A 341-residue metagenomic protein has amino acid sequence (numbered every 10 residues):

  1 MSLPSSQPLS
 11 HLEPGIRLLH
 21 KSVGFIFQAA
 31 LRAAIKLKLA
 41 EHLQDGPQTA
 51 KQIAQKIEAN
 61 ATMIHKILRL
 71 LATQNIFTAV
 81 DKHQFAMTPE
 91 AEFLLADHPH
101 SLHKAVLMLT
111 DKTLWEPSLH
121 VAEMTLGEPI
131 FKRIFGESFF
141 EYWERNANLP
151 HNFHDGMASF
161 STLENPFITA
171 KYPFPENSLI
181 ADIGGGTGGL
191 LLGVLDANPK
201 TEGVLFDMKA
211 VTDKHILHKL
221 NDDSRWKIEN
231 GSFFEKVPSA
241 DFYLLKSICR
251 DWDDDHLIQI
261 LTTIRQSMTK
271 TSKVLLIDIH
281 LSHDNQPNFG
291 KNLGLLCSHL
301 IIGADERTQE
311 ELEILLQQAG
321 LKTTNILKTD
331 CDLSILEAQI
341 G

Functional and structural regions predicted by a protein language model:
P4-L9, P14-Q48, Q55-S178: Conserved Class I S-adenosyl-L-methionine-dependent methyltransferase catalytic core
Q44, P173, P199, N221 (+1 more regions): Short conserved AdoMet
L179, S272-L275: Short glycine-centered segments of the SAM/dcSAM-binding site in methyltransferase folds
A181, G186-E235: Class I SAM-dependent methyltransferase SAM/SAH-binding core
S239-H256: A short SAM/SAH-binding and catalytic strip from SAM-dependent methyltransferases
I258-K270: A short glycine-rich, Lys/Arg-flanked "PGG" loop and its adjoining helix->strand segment in the class I
I277-A319, T324-N325: C-terminal alpha-helical "lid/dimerization" subdomain adjacent to the S-adenosyl-L-methionine
L321-G341: Core SAM-dependent methyltransferase catalytic element
